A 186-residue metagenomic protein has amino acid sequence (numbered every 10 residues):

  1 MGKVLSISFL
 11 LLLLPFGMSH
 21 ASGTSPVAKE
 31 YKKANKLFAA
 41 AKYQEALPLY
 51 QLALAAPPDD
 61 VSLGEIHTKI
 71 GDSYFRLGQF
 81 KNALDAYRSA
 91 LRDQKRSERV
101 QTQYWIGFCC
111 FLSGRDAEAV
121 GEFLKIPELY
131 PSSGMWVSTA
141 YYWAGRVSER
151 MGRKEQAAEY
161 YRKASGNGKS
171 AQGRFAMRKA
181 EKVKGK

Functional and structural regions predicted by a protein language model:
G2-L5, F16-K186: Acidic, polar-rich low-complexity tracts and alpha-helical solenoid repeat scaffolds
